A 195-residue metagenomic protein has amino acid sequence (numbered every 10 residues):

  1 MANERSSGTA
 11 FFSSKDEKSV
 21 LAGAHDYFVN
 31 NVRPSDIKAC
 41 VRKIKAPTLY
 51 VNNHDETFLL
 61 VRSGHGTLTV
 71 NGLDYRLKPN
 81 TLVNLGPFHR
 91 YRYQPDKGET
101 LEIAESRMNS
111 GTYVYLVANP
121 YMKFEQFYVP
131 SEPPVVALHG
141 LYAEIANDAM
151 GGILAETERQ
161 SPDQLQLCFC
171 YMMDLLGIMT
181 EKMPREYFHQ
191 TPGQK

Functional and structural regions predicted by a protein language model:
M1-R76: Generic protein-terminus/edge-of-domain signal
A2-N31, R90-T157, G177, E181-E186: A hydrophobic/aromatic-rich effector-binding and dimerization subdomain of bacterial HTH-type transcriptional regulators
V61-S63, G86, D96: A short, compositionally biased micro-patch
G72-P87: Short acidic-glycine-tyrosine-enriched beta hairpin
E144-A146, F169, H189-K195: A short, Lys/Arg-enriched amphipathic alpha-helix from helix-turn-helix/homeodomain DNA-binding modules
P162-C170: Short, solvent-exposed positions on alpha-helices
